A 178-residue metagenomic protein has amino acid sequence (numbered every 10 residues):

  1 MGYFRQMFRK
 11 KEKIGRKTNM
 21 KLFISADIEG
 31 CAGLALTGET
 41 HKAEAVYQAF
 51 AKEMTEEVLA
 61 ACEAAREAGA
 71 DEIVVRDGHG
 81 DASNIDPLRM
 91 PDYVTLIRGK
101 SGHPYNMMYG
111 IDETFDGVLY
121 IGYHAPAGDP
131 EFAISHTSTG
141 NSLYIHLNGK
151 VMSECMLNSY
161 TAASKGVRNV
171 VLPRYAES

Functional and structural regions predicted by a protein language model:
Y3-N19: Short, Lys/Arg-enriched N-terminal segments with co-localized hydrophobic residues within the first ~10-30 amino acids
L22-I24, L172: Residue-level marker for buried hydrophobic side chains located in beta-strands that build the well-ordered beta-sheet
E29-L34: Short acidic, Gly/Ser-rich segments with clustered Asp/Glu that frequently serve as metal-coordination loops in enzyme
G38-E63: Short catalytic helix/loop segments, enriched in acidic residues and glycine and frequently bearing histidine
G80-Y93: Glycine-rich loop at the start of a catalytic domain that most often binds anionic cofactors/ligands
Y93-I111: A glycine-rich helix N-cap at a beta->alpha junction
S101-H103, T139-V167, R174: Active-site glycine-rich loop that binds ribose-phosphate moieties when present
